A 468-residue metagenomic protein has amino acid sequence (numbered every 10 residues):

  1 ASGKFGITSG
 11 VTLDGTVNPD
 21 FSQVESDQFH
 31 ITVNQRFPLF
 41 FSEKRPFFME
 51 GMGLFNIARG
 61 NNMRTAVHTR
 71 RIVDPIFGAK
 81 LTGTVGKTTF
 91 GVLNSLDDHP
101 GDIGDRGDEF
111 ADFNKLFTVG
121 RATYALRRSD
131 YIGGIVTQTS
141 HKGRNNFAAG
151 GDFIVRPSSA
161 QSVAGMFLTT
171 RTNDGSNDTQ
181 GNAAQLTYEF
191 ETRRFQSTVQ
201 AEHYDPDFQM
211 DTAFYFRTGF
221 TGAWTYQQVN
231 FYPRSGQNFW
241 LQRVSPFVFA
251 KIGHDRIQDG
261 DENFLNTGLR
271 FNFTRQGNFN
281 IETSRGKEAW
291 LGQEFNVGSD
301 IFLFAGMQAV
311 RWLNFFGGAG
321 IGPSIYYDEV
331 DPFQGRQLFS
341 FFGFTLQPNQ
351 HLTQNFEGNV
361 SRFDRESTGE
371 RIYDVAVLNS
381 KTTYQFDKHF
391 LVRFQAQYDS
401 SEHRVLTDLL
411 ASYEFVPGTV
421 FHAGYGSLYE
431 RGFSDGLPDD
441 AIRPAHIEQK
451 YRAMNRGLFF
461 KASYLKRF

Functional and structural regions predicted by a protein language model:
A1-Q242, K251, D255, T283-E288 (+1 more regions): Outer-membrane beta-barrel channel domains
D74, L168-N173, N177-F468: Exposed, low-structure sequence patches enriched in small/polar residues
